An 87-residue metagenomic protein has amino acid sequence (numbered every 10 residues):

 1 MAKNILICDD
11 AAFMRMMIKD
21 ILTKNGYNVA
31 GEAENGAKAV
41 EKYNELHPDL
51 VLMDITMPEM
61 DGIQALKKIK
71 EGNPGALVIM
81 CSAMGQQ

Functional and structural regions predicted by a protein language model:
C8-D9, A33, V51: Conserved sequence signature across two-component system core domains
A12-G31: Two-component/phosphorelay signaling modules centered on CheY-like receiver
N35-K38, D61-Q64: Acidic catalytic/metal-coordinating carboxylates
N44-L46, I69-A76: Conserved phosphotransfer cores of two-component systems
L46-L52: Active-site beta3 strand of CheY-like receiver
M57: Receiver (REC) domain active-site loop signature in two-component systems and cognate sites in sensor histidine kinases
M84-G85: Short, conserved "switch-loop" micro-motifs in signal-transduction and mechanochemical regulators
